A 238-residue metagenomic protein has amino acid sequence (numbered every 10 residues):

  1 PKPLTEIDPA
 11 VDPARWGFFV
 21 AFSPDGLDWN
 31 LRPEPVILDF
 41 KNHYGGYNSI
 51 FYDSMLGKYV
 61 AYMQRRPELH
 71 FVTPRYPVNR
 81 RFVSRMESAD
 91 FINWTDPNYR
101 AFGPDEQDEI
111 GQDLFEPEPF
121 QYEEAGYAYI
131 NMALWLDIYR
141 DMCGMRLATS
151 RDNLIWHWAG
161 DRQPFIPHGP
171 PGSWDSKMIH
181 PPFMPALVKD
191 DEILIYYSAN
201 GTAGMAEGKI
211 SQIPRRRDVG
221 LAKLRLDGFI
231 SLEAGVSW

Functional and structural regions predicted by a protein language model:
P1-W238: Carbohydrate-active catalytic/glycan-binding domains of CAZyme proteins, especially the secreted or lumenal ectodomains
